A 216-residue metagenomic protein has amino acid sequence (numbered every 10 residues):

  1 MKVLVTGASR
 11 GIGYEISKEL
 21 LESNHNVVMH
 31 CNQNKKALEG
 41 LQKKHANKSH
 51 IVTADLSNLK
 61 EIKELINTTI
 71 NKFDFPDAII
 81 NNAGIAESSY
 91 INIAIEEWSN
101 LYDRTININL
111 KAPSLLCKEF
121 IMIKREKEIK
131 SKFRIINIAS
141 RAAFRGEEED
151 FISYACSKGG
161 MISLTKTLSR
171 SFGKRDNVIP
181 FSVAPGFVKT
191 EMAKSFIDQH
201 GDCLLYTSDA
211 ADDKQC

Functional and structural regions predicted by a protein language model:
S9-R10: Conserved glycine-rich cofactor-binding loop
S23-L38: Conserved glycine-rich Rossmann-like NAD(P)H-binding loop of the short-chain dehydrogenase/reductase
G40-L41, G186-S208: A glycine/serine/threonine-rich, flexible loop-to-helix segment that serves as the NAD(P) cofactor-binding "lid"
T53-L65: The beta1-alpha1 cofactor-binding region of Rossmann-like NAD(H)/NADP(H)-dependent oxidoreductases
K63, A86-D103, M122, E126-S131 (+3 more regions): Conserved mid-core segment of classical short-chain dehydrogenase/reductases
I85-A86, I129-G160, T165-K166, R170-K174 (+1 more regions): Catalytic loop of short-chain dehydrogenase/reductase
Y206-C216: Single conserved hydrophobic/aromatic residue that forms the stacking wall/gate of nucleotide- or nucleobase-binding
